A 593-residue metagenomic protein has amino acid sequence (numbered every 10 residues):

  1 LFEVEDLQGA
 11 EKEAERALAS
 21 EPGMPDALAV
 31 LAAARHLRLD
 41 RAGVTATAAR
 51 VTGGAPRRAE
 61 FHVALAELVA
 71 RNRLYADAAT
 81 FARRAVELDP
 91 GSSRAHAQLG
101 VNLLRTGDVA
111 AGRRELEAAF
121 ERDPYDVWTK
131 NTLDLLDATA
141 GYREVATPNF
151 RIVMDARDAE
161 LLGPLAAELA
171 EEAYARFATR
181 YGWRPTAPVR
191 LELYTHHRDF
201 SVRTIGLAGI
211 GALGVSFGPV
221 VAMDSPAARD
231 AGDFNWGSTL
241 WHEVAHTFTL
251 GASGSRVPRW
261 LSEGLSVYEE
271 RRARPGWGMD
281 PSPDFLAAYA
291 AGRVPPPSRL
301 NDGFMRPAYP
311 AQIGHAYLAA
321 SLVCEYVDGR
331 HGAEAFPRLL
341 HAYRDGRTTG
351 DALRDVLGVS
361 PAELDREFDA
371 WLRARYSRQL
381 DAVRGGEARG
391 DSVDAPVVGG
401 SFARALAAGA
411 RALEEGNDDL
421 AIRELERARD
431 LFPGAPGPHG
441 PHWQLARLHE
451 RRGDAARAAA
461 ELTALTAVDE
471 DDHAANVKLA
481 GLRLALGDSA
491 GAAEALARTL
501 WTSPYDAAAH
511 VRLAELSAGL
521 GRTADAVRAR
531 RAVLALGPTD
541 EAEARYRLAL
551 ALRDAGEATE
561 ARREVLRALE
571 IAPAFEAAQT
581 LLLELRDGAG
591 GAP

Functional and structural regions predicted by a protein language model:
E3, A59, R71, Y75 (+15 more regions): Solvent-exposed, acidic/flexible segments
E3-V4, L37-R38, R71-N72, R105 (+7 more regions): Register position in tetratricopeptide repeats
K12, R16, G23, A27-V30 (+20 more regions): Beta/coil-rich, acidic/histidine-enriched accessory regions frequently appended to metallopeptidases
K12-E13, A19-S20, G53-G54, Y142-L265 (+4 more regions): Juxtacatalytic substrate-recognition/specificity segment
E21, A55, D89, F234 (+8 more regions): Inter-repeat boundary and helix-capping residues of tandem alpha-helical solenoids
A48-L136: Elongated, non-catalytic scaffold/linker segments and compositionally distinctive motifs
V127-E144, P148-V153, A542, D554 (+1 more regions): Terminal, low-structured helical/coil segments at or just beyond the last alpha-helical repeat
